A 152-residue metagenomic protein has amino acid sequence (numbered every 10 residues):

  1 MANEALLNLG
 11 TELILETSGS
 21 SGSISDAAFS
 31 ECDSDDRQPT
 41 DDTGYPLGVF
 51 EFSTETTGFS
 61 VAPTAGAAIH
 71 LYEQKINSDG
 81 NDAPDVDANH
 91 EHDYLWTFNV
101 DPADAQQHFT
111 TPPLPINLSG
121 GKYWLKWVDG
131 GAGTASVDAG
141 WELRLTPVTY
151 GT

Functional and structural regions predicted by a protein language model:
M1-S20, D129-T152: C-terminal interaction-tip segments
A2-G48, S53: Solvent-exposed, flexible loop/coil segments flanking beta-strands in beta-rich domains
S34-D35, Q106-P115: Exposed aromatic-hydrophobic patches
P46-F52, P115-T134, D138: Noncatalytic modules at the cell exterior or secretory-pathway interfaces, chiefly beta-strand-rich lectin/adhesion
E51-P63: Short amphipathic, basic-aromatic surface patches that mediate peripheral association with negatively charged
A62-L71: Short coil-to-beta strand junction motifs in C2/discoidin
H70-T110: Terminal beta-strand-rich extracellular "head" domains that mediate receptor/glycan or other ligand binding
